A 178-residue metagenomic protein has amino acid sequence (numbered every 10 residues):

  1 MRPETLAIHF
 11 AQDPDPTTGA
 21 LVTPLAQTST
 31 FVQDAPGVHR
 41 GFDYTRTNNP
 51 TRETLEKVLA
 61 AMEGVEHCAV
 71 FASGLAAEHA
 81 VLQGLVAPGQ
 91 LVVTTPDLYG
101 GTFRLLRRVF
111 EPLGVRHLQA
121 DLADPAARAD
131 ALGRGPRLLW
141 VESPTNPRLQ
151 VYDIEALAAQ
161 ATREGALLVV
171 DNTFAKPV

Functional and structural regions predicted by a protein language model:
M1-L25: Short conserved active-site loop signatures built around small residues
G19, L59, A77, V92 (+3 more regions): Buried hydrophobic positions in well-ordered alpha/beta secondary-structure cores of metabolic enzymes
T30-H79, G101-R108: Conserved N-terminal alpha-helix of the aminotransferase class I/II PLP-enzyme fold
G84-T102, A120-D121: Conserved PLP-anchoring active-site segment centered on the Schiff-base-forming lysine
A87, L132-L139: Short acidic/histidine-rich motifs immediately flanking catalytic phosphotransfer sites in two-component signaling
L113, R163-E164: Helix C-cap/helix->beta junction micro-motif
L138-A156, A166-V178: Conserved PLP phosphate-binding loop immediately N-terminal to the Schiff-base lysine helix in PLP-dependent enzymes
